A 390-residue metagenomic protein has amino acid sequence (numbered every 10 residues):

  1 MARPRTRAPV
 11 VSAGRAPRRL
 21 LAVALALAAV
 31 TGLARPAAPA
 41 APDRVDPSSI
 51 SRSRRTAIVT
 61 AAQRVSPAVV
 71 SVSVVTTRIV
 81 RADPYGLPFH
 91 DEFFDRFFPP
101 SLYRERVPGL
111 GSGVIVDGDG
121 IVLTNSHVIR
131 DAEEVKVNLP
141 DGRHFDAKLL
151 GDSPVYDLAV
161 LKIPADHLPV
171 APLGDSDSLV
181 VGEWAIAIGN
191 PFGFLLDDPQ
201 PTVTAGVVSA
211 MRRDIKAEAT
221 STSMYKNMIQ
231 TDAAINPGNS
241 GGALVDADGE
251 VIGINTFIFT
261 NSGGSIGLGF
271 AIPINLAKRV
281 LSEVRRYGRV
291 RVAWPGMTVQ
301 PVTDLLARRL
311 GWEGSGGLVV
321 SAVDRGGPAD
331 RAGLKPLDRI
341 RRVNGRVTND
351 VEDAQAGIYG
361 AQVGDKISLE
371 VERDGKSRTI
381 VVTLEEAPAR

Functional and structural regions predicted by a protein language model:
A2-A24, A28, G32-A41, V45-P47 (+12 more regions): C-terminal recognition in membrane/secretory proteostasis and scaffolding
P39-V122, R130-A132, R143-H144, K216-Q230 (+1 more regions): Glycine-biased strand-turn-strand hairpin within the trypsin-fold
V75, H127, N190-P191, F257 (+2 more regions): Short, surface-exposed secondary-structure boundary micro-motifs
V80-A82, A132-V135, L168, I188-A205 (+4 more regions): Active-site loop architecture of trypsin-fold serine endopeptidases
G86, H90, D117-L158, I163-H167 (+1 more regions): Catalytic-histidine neighborhood of serine endopeptidases, predominantly the chymotrypsin-like S1/PA family
F97-R106, L150-Y156, L196-P201, M211-I229 (+4 more regions): Gly/Ser-enriched beta-turn/beta-hairpin loop segments
I121, R143, D175-Q200: Short glycine/Trp-rich loop-beta-loop segment that forms part of the substrate-binding cleft
E134-P140, A187-I188, D365-V371: Short conserved beta-strand and strand-loop elements enriched in small hydrophobics with frequent Asp/Gly
